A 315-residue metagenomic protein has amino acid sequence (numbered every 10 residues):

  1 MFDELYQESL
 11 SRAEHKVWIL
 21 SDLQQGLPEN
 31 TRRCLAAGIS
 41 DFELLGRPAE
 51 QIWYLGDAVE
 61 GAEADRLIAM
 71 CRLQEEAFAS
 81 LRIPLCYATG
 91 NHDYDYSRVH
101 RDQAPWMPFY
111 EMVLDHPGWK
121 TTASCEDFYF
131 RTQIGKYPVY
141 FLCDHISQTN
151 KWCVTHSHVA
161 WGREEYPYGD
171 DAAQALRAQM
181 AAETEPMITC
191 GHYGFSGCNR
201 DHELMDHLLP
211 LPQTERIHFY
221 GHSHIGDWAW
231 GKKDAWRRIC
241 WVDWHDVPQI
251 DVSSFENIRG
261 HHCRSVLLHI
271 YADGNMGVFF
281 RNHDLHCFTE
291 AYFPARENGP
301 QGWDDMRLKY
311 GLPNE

Functional and structural regions predicted by a protein language model:
M1, S11-R12, R259, S265-E315: A short C-terminal boundary segment appended to hydrolase-like catalytic domains
M1-I68: N-terminal active-site segment of His-dependent metallophosphoesterases
F2, R32-A37, F195-Q213: Short, motif-level signal for alpha-helix interfacial/capping segments enriched in acidic residues and aromatics/proline
F2-L5, A64-A175, H207-T214, W228-V252 (+2 more regions): Extended active-site neighborhood of metal-dependent phosphoesterases/phosphodiesterases
A13-H15, R47-Q51, L81-L85, Y137 (+3 more regions): Loop/turn elements at helix/coil->beta-strand transitions in domains of secreted/extracellular proteins
I19-S21, Q51-D57, L85-N91, I188-H192 (+2 more regions): Active-site neighborhood of phospho(di)ester-bond hydrolases with catalytic His/Asp-centered motifs
L23-G26, A58-G61, N91-D95, H145-Q148 (+4 more regions): Solvent-exposed loop/turn segments at secondary-structure junctions within structured extracellular/periplasmic domains
R33-D41, L73, D171-A178, E203: Alpha-helical elements of Rossmann-like donor-binding domains used by nucleotide-donor carbohydrate transfer enzymes
